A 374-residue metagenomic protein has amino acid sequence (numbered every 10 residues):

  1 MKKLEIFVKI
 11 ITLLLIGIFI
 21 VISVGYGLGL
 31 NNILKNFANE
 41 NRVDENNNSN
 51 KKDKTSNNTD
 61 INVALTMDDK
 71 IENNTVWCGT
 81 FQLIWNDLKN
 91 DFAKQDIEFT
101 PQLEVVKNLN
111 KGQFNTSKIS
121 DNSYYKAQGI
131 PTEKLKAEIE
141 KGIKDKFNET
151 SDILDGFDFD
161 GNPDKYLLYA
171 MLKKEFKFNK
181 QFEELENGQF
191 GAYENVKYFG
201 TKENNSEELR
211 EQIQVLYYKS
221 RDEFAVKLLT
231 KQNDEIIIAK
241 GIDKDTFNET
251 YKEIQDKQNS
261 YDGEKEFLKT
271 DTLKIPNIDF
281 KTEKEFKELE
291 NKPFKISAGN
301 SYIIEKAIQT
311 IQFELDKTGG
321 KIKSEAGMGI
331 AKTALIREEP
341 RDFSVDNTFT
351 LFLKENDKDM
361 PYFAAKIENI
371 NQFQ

Functional and structural regions predicted by a protein language model:
M1-I16: N-terminal Sec-pathway targeting helices
G17-L28: Hydrophobic alpha-helical membrane-insertion segments, chiefly the h-region of N-terminal signal peptides
G29, I33-Q374: Hydrophobic-core positions in well-structured secondary-structure elements of globular domains
